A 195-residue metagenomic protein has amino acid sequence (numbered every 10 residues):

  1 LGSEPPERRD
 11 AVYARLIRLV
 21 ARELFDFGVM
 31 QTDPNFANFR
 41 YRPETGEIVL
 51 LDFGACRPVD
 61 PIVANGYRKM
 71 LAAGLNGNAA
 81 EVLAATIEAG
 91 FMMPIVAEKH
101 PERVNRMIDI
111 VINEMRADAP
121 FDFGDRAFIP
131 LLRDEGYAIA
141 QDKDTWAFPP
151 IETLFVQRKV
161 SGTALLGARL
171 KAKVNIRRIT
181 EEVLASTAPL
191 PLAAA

Functional and structural regions predicted by a protein language model:
L1-R15, R42-A195: Helix-rich C-lobe and terminal helical cap/extension of kinase-like folds
E4-T32: Conserved kinase catalytic-core helix
T32-P34, F53: Generic detector of well-ordered alpha-helical packing
P34-Y41: Hydrophobic residue at the +6 position relative to the catalytic HRD Asp in the kinase catalytic loop
